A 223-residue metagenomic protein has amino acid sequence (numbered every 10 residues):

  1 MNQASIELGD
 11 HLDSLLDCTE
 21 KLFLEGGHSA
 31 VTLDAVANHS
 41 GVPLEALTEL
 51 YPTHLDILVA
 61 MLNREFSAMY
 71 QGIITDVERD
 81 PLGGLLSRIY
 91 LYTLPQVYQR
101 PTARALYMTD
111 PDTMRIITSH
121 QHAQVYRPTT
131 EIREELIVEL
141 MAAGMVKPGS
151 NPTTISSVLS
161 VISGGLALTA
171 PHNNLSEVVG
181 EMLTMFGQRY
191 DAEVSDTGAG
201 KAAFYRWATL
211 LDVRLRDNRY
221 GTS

Functional and structural regions predicted by a protein language model:
L8-T19, V36, M61-M69, I73 (+1 more regions): Generic hydrophobic, amphipathic alpha-helix propensity
S14, C18, L22-D56, A60: Helix-turn-helix
T32, R104-T109, R115-I116, G149 (+1 more regions): Short, hydrophobic secondary-structure boundary micro-motifs
A60, I74-A105, I155-S156: Hydrophobic alpha-helical connector segments
L91-Y98, M108-D112, T184-Y190: Helix-loop "lid/cap" segments that line or gate small-molecule binding pockets
V97-H120, E134: Amphipathic alpha-helical segments used for helix-helix packing
I116-M145, S150-V161: Amphipathic alpha-helical packing segments from all-alpha helical-bundle domains
E131, E135-A143, L168, H172-S223: C-terminal peripheral helix-coil segments that are non-catalytic and often amphipathic
